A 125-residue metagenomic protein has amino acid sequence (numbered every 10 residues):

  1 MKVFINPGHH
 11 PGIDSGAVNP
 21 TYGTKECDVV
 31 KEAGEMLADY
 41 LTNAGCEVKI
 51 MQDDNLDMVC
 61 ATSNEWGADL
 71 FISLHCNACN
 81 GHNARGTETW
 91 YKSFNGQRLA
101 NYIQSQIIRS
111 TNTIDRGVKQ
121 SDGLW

Functional and structural regions predicted by a protein language model:
M1-G23: Short glycine-rich His-centered loop
T24-W125: Active-site-proximal helix/loop segments of hydrolytic enzymes
